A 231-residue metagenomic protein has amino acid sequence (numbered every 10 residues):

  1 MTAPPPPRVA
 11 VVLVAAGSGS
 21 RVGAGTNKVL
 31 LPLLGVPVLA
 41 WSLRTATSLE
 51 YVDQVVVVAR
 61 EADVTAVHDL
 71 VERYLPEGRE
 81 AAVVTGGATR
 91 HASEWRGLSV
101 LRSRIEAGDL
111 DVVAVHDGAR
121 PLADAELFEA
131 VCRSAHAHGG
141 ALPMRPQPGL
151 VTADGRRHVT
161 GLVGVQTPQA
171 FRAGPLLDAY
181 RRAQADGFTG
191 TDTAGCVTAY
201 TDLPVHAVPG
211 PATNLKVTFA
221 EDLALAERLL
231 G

Functional and structural regions predicted by a protein language model:
M1-R8, R73-Y74, A107, R228-G231: Short, low-complexity, intrinsically disordered N-terminal peptides in bacterial proteins
T2-A66: N-terminal glycine-rich phosphate-binding loop and ensuing alpha1 helix
P4, A88, L162-G231: Conserved alpha/beta core of the MobA/IspD/sugar-nucleotide pyrophosphorylase nucleotidyltransferase superfamily
V12-A16, V58, V115-H116, P143-P146 (+2 more regions): Short beta-strand segments
L13, L39, G97, H116-D117 (+3 more regions): Residue-level signal for inorganic ion chemistry
S48-Y51, R73-E80, E106-A107: Short helix-capping segments at alpha-helix termini
V52-V56, A81, G139, Q184-A185 (+1 more regions): Short active-site oxyanion
E80, G86-D154, V159, Q166-T167: Conserved beta-loop-beta/alpha segment of the NTase-like Rossmann-fold superfamily that binds/positions NTPs
